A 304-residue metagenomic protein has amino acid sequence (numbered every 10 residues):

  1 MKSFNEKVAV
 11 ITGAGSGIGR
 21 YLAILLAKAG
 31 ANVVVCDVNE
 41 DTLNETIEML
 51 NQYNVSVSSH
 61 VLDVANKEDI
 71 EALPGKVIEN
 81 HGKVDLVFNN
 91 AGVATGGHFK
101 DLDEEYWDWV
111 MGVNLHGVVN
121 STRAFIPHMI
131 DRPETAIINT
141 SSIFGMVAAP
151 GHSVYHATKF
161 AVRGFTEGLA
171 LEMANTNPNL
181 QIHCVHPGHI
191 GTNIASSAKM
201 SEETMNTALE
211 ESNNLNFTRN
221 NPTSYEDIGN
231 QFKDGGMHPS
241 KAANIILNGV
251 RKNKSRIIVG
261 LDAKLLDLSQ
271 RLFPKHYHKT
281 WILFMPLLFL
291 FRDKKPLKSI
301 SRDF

Functional and structural regions predicted by a protein language model:
K2-V34: Canonical Rossmann dinucleotide-binding motif of NAD(H)/NADP(H)-dependent dehydrogenases/reductases, specifically
A31-E45: Conserved glycine-rich Rossmann-like NAD(P)H-binding loop of the short-chain dehydrogenase/reductase
E40-D41, H60-A72, E104: The beta1-alpha1 cofactor-binding region of Rossmann-like NAD(H)/NADP(H)-dependent oxidoreductases
H98-F99, Y106-W109: Substrate-binding pocket helix/loop in short-chain dehydrogenase/reductase
T122, T158: Active-site helix of classical SDR
S142: Residue(s) in the substrate-gating loop at a strand-loop-helix junction that position the organic substrate next
N175-I257, L261: SDR active-site lid
